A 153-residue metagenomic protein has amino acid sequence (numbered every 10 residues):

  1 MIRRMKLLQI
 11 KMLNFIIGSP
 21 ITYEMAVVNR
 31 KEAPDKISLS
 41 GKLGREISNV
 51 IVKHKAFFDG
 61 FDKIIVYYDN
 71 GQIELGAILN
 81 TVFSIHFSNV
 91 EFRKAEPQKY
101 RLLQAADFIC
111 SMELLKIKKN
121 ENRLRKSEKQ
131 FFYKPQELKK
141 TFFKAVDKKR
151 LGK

Functional and structural regions predicted by a protein language model:
M1-K153: Phosphate-ester processing/binding pockets and catalytic centers
